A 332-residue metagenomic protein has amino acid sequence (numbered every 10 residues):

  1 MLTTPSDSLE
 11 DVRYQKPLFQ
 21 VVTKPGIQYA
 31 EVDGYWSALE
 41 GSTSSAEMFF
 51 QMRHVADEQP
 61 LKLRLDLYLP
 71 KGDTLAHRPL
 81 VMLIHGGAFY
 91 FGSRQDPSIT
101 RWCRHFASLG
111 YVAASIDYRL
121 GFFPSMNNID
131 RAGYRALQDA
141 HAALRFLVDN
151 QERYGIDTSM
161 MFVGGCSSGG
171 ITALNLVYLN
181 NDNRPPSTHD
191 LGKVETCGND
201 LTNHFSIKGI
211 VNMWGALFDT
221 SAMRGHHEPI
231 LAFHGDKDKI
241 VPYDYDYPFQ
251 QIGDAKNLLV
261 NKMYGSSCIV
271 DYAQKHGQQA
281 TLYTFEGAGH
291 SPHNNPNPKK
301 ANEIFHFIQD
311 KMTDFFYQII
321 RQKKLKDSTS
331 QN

Functional and structural regions predicted by a protein language model:
L2-A76: N-terminal cap/lid segment of alpha/beta-hydrolase-fold proteins
K71, G87, V112, D117-P124 (+1 more regions): Short beta-to-alpha linker loops that shape the active-site pocket of alpha/beta-hydrolase fold enzymes
A76-F89: Short beta-strand element of the alpha/beta-hydrolase
Q95, R119-L144, D149-N150, Y154: Catalytic nucleophile-loop/oxyanion-hole region of alpha/beta-hydrolase and closely related hydrolase-like folds
Q95-I116: Short amphipathic alpha-helix adjacent to the substrate-entry channel of hydrolases
Q138, A142-H226: Primarily recognizes the serine-hydrolase "nucleophile elbow" in alpha/beta-hydrolase and SGNH/GDSL folds
A232-H234, D238: Short beta-strand/loop motif that positions the catalytic acidic residue of the alpha/beta-hydrolase fold
M263, S267-N332: C-terminal catalytic histidine-bearing segment of alpha/beta-hydrolase fold enzymes
